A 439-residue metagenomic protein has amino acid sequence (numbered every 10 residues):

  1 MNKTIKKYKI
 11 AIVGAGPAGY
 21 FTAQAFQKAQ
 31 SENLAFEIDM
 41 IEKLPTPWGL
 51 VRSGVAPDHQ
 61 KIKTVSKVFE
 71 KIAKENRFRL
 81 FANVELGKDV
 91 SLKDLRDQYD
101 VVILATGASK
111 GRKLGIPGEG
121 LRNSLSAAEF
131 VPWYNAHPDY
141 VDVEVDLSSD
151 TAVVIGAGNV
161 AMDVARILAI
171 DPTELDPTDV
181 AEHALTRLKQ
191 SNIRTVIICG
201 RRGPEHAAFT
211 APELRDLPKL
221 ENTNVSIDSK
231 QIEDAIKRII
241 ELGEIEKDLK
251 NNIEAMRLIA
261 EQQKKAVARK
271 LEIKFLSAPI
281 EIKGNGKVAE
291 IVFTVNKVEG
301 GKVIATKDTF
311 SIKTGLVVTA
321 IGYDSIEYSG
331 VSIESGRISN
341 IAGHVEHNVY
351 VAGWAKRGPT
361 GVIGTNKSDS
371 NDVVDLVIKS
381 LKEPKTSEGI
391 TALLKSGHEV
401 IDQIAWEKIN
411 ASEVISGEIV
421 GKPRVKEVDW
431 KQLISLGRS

Functional and structural regions predicted by a protein language model:
I5-G16, S148-I155: Beta1/beta-strand and adjacent pyrophosphate-binding region of the FAD-binding site in flavoprotein oxidoreductases
I10-E32, V164-L168: N-terminal Rossmann-like FAD-binding beta1-loop-alpha1 element of flavoenzymes
Q30-E37, R166-I304, V377, L381-P384: Dinucleotide-binding/catalytic capping subdomain of oxidoreductase cores
E37, P45-V101, I253-A268, E272: N-terminal Rossmann-like dinucleotide/flavin-binding domain of flavoprotein oxidoreductases that bind FAD/FMN
V101, A105-R112, G158-N159, T314-I326: Glycine-/small-residue-rich beta->alpha transition segments that form the dinucleotide
G111-Q190, S335-G343: Glycine-rich dinucleotide-binding loop and its adjacent helix/turn
N123-V141, I282, K287, E299-R357: FAD-site-proximal beta/loop scaffold in flavoenzymes
E346-S439: C-terminal, flexible cofactor-proximal segment of oxidoreductases
